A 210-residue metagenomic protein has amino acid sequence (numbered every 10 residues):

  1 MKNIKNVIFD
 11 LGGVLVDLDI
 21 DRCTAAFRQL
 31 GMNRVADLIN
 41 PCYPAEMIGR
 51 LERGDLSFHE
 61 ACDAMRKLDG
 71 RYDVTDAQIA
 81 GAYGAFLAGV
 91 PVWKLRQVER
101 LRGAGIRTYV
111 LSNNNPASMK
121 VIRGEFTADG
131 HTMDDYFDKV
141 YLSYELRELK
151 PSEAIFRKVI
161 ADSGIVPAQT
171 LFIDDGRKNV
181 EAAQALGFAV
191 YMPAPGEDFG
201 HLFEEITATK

Functional and structural regions predicted by a protein language model:
K2-K5, N115-P116, K120-K210: Asp-based, Mg2+/Mn2+-dependent phosphohydrolase catalytic module
K2-R96, G103-A104: N-terminal helical cap/lid subdomain that shapes the substrate entry/recognition surface in HAD-like hydrolases
D10-G13, G54, L101, V110 (+2 more regions): Generic structural signal for small/hydrophobic residues in well-ordered secondary structure, especially within
D17, V110-S112, M192: Hydrophobic residues in well-ordered beta-strands that form the structural core
A26, M65-L68, R100, E125 (+2 more regions): Residues within well-ordered alpha helices
D55-A61, F86, L111-N113, A182 (+2 more regions): A general structural signal for short secondary-structure boundary/capping elements
L68, L101-A104, D162, T209: Alpha-helix C-cap/termination motif
V92-S118, D135: Conserved serine/cysteine hydrolase catalytic core
